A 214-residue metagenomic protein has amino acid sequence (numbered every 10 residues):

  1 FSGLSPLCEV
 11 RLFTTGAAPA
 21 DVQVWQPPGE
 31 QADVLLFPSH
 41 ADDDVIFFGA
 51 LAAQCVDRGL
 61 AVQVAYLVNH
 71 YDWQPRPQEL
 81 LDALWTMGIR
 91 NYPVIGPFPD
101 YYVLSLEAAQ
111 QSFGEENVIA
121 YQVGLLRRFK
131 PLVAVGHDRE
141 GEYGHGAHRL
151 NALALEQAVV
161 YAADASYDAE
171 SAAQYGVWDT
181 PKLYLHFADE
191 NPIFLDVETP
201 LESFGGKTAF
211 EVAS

Functional and structural regions predicted by a protein language model:
F1, A20-P27, Y161-S214: The feature marks non-catalytic terminal segments
F1-D168: Active-site beta-strand->loop->alpha-helix modules in alpha/beta enzyme cores, enriched in Gly/His/Asp(Glu)
